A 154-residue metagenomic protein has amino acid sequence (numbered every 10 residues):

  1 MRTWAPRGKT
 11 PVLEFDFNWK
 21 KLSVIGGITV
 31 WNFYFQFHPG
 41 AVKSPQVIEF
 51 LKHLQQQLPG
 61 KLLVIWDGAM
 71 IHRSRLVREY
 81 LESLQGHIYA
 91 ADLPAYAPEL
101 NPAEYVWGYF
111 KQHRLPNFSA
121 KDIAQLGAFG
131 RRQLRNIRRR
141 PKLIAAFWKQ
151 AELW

Functional and structural regions predicted by a protein language model:
M1-A5, R78-L81, Y105-V106: Short, glycine/charged-enriched secondary-structure capping and boundary segments
M1-K52, A151-E152: Extended, low-complexity cationic-aromatic segments
W4, Q57-L62, P141-L143: Surface-exposed helix-capping loop/turn segments at secondary-structure junctions
R7-D16, E82-P102, F118-S119: RNase H-like polynucleotidyl transferase catalytic core
G27-I28, S83, Y109: Conserved catalytic core of Hanks-type protein kinase domains
Q46-A91: RNase H-like DDE/DDD metal-dependent nuclease/strand-transfer catalytic core used by mobile genetic elements
D67-G68, R75, A91-H113, A124-L126: RNase H-like two-metal-ion nuclease catalytic core shared by retroviral integrases and related mobile-element nucleases
A103-W154: C-terminal anion-handling pockets and recognition modules
